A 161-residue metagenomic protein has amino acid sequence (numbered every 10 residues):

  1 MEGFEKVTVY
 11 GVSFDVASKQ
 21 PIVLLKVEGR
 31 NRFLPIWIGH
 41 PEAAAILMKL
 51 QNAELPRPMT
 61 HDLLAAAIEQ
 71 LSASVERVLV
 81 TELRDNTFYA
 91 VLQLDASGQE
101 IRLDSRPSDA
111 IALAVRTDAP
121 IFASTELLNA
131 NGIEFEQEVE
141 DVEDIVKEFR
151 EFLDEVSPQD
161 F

Functional and structural regions predicted by a protein language model:
M1-F161: Divalent-cation
